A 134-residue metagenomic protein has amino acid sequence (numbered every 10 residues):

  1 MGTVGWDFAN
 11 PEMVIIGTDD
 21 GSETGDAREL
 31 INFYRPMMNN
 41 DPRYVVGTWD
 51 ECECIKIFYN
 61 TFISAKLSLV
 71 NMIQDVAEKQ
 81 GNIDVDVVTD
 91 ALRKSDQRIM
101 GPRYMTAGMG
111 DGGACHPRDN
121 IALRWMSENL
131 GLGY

Functional and structural regions predicted by a protein language model:
M1-V4: Rossmann-like NAD(P)(H) cofactor-binding subdomain of soluble oxidoreductases
W6-M100, M126-L132: Internal alpha-helical scaffold of NAD(P)-dependent oxidoreductase catalytic cores
Y104-G110: Intramolecular chaperone/auto-protease modules of tailspike-like proteins
D111-Y134: Helix-enriched interaction subdomains in cytosolic or periplasmic regions, typified by TIR/SEFIR signaling/NADase cores
